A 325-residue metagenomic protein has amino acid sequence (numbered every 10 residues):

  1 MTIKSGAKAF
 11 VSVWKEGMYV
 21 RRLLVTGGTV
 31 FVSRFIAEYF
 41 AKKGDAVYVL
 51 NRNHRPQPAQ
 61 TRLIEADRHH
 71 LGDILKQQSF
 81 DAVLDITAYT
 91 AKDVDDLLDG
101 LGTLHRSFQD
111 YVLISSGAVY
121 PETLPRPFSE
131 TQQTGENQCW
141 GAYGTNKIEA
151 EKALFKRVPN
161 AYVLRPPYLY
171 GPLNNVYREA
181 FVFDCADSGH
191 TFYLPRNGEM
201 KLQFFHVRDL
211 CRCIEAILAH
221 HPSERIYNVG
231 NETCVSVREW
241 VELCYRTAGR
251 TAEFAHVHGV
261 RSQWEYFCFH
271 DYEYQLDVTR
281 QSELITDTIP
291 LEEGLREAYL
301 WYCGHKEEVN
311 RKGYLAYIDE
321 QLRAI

Functional and structural regions predicted by a protein language model:
L23-K42: N-terminal Rossmann NAD(P)H-binding glycine-rich loop of SDR-like oxidoreductase domains
L98-N146, K156, Y162: Conserved Rossmann-fold NAD(P)-dependent oxidoreductase catalytic core, especially the SDR/UDP-sugar
E151-L173: Conserved beta-loop-beta element that borders a ligand/cofactor-binding pocket
L173, K201-R208, Y227-T247, I289 (+1 more regions): Substrate-binding strand-loop-helix patch in Rossmann-like NAD(P)-dependent oxidoreductase/epimerase domains
F183-F192, M200-V235: Alpha-helical substrate-binding/gating segment
A216-F267, Y272-E273, K312-I325: Mid/C-terminal beta-alpha module of Rossmann-like enzyme folds, strongest in SDR-family dehydrogenases/epimerases
R261-D287, E293, G304-E308: Conserved C-terminal active-site "lid" loop/helix of NAD(P)H-dependent oxidoreductases that clamps the redox cofactor
L291-I325: Amphipathic terminal alpha-helices
